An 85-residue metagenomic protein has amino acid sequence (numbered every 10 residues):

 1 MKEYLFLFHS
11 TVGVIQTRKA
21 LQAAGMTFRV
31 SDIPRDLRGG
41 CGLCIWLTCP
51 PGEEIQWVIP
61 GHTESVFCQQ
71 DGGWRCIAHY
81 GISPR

Functional and structural regions predicted by a protein language model:
K2-L5, T11-E54: Amphipathic, hydrophobic secondary-structure cores in small proteins
P51-R85: C-terminal structural segments of small proteins and small subunits
